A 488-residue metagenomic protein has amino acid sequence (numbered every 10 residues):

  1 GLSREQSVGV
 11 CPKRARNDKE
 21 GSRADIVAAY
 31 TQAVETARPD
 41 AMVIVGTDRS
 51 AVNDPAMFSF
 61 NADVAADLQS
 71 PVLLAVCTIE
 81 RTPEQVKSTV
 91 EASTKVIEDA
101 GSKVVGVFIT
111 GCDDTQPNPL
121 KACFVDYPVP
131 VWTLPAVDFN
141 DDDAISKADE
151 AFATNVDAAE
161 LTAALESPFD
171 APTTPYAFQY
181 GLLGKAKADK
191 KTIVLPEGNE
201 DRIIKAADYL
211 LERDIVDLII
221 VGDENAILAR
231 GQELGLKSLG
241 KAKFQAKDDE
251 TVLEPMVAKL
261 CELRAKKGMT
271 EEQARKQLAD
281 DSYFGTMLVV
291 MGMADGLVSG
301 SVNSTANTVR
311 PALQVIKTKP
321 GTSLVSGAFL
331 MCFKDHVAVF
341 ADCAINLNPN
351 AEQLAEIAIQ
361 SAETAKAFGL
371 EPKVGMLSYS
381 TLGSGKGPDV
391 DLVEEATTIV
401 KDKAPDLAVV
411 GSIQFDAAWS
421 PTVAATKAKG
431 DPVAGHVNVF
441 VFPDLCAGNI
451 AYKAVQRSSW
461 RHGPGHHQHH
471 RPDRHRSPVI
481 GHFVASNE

Functional and structural regions predicted by a protein language model:
G1-P172, Y176: Flexible phosphate-sensing "switch/lid" loops adjacent to ATP/NTP-binding sites across phosphate-transfer
D170-A434, V439-E488: Anion-binding alpha/beta catalytic cores of soluble intermediary-metabolism enzymes, centered on
